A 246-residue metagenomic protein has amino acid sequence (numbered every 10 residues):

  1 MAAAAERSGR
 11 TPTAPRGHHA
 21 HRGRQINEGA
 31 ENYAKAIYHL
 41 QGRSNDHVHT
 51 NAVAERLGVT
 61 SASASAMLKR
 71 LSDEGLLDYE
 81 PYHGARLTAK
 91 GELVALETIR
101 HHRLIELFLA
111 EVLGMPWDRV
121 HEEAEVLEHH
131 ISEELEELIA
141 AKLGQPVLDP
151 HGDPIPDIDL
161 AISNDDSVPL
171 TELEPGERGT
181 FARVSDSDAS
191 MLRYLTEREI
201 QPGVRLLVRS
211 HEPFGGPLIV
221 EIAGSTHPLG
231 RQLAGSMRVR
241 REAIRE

Functional and structural regions predicted by a protein language model:
R7-N32: Short alpha-helical segments that sit at the start of domains
R24-V59: N-terminal helix-turn-helix DNA-binding core of bacterial DNA-binding proteins
L68-K69: Short, hydrophobic-biased segments on the C-terminal half of alpha helices that form "recognition helices"
S72-E80: A short, conserved structural fragment
H83-H102: Basic, amphipathic "hinge/linker" alpha-helix immediately C-terminal to the N-terminal HTH DNA-binding motif
E128-S236: Mid-protein regulatory/catalytic core that forms ligand/cofactor-binding pockets and protein-protein interaction
